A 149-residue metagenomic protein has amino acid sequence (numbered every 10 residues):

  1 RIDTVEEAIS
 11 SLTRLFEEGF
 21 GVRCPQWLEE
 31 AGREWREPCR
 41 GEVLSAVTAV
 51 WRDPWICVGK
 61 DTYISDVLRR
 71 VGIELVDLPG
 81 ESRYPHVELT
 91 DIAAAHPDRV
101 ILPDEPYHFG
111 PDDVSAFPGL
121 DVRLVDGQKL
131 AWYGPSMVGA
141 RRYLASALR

Functional and structural regions predicted by a protein language model:
R1-E6, E34-V138: Binding-cleft/active-site segments that stabilize strongly anionic ligands or cofactors
R1-P25: Glycine/small-residue-rich loop that forms an oxyanion/phosphate-binding "nest" at active or ligand-binding sites
C24-R36: A nucleotide-sugar donor-handling region in carbohydrate enzymes
R149: Charged phosphate-binding loop/patch that engages nucleotide di/tri-phosphates or the phosphate backbone of nucleic
